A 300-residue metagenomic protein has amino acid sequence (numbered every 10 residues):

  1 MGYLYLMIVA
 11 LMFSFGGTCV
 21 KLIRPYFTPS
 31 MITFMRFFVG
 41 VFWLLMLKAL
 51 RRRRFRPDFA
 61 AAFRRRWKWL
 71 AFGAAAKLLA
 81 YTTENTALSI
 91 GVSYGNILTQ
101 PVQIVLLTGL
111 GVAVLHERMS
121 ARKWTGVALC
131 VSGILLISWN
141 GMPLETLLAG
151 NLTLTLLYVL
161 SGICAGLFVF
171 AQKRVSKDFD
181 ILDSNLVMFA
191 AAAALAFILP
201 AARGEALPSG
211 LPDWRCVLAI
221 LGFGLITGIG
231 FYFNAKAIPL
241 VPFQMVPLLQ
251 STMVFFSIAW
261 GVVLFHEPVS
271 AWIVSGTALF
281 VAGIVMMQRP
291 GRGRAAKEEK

Functional and structural regions predicted by a protein language model:
M1-I8, I104-I163, T277-K300: Juxtamembrane helix-loop boundary signature in multi-pass membrane transporters
M1-M35, T83, L147-R174, A194 (+1 more regions): Glycine-/small-residue-enriched transmembrane alpha-helix faces in small-molecule transporters and effluxers
L4-Y5, M31-L50, K68-A71, G126-S132 (+3 more regions): Hydrophobic alpha-helical transmembrane segments of multi-pass integral membrane proteins, especially transporters
M12-G17, R52-Q100, L136, F223-V241: Specific transmembrane alpha-helical segments of multi-pass solute transporters/efflux pumps, especially DMT/EamA
S14, T18, A74, L78 (+9 more regions): Hydrophobic/small/kink-forming positions within alpha-helical transmembrane segments of polytopic membrane proteins
I23, I32, R36, A87 (+7 more regions): Hydrophobic/aromatic residues within transmembrane alpha-helices of multi-pass small-molecule transporters
M31-T33, F37-V39, N85-R118, F243-V262: Specific alpha-helical transmembrane segments that line the substrate/conduction pathway and gating interfaces
M35-F37, W139, C216, Q250-K300: C-terminal-most transmembrane helix of multi-pass membrane proteins
